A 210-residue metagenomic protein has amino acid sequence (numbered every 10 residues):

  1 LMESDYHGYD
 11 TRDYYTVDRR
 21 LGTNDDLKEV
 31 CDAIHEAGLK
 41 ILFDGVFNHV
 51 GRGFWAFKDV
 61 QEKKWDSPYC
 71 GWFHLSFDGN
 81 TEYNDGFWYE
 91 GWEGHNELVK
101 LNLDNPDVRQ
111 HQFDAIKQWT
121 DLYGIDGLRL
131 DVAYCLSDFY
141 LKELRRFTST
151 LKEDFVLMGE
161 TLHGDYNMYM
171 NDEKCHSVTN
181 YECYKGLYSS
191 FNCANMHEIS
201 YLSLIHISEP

Functional and structural regions predicted by a protein language model:
L1-M2, F47-N48, D126, Y134-S137 (+1 more regions): Short, solvent-exposed loop/turn segments at secondary-structure junctions
L1-Q118, L122, L144-T150, N167-M168 (+1 more regions): Substrate-binding/active-site clefts of carbohydrate-active enzymes
C31, H35, Q61, K117 (+2 more regions): Active-site-proximal helices and loops of the catalytic beta/alpha 8
I41-F43, L128, L157-G159: Hydrophobic faces of well-ordered beta-strands that scaffold small-molecule active sites in alpha/beta enzyme cores
D44, E209-P210: Alpha-helical hinge/cap motifs
N102, G127-L130: Active-site oxyanion-binding pockets that recognize sulfate/phosphate
